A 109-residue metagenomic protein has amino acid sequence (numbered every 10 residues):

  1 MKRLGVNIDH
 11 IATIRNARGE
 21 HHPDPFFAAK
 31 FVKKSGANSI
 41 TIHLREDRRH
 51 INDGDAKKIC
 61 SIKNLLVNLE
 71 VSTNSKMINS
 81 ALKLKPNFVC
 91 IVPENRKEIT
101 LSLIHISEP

Functional and structural regions predicted by a protein language model:
M1-L69, N74, L82-K85: Conserved N-terminal beta1-alpha1 strand-loop-helix module at the mouth
I8-T13, M77, P93-S102: Conserved radical SAM core fold
E70, E94, E108: Acidic-residue sensor for enzyme active/binding pockets
L84-P93: Ordered, amphipathic secondary-structure segments that act as subunit-interaction surfaces in large macromolecular
S102-P109: Residue-level detector of conserved catalytic or cofactor/ligand-binding positions in enzyme active sites
